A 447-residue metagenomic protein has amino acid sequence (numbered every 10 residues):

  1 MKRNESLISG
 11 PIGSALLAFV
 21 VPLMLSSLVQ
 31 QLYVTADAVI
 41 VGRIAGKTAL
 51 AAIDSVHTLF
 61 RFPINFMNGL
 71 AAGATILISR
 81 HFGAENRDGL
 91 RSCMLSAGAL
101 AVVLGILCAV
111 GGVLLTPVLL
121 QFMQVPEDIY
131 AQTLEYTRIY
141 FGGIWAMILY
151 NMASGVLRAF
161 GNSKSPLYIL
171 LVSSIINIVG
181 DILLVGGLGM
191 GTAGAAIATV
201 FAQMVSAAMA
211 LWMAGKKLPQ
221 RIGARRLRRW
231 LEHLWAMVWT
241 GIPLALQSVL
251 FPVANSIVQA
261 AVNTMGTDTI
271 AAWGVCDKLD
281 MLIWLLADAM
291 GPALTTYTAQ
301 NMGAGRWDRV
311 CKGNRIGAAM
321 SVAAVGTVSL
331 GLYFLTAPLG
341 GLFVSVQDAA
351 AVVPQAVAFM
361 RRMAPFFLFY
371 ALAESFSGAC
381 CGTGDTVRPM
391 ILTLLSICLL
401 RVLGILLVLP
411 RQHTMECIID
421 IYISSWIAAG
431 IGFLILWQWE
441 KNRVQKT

Functional and structural regions predicted by a protein language model:
M1-V20, I78-G143, G187-I242, T298-P365 (+1 more regions): Short alpha-helical transmembrane segments in multi-pass integral membrane proteins
L7-I44, T58-G73, L77, V102-A109 (+5 more regions): N-terminal transmembrane alpha-helices
A18-D37, I139, Y150, S173 (+4 more regions): Transmembrane helical elements of multi-pass membrane transporters/channels
L28, L32-A51, L120-E127, L183-M190 (+4 more regions): Helix-terminus/linker motif at the lipid-water interface of multi-pass membrane proteins
K47-T58, T133, T137, A196 (+3 more regions): Small-residue hotspots at the loop-to-helix junctions and early N-terminal turns of transmembrane alpha-helices
L50-V110, M147-P166, A272-T336, Y370-L392: Small-residue-rich hydrophobic transmembrane alpha-helices
F62-N65, N177-D181, S206-L211, L282-L285 (+3 more regions): Hydrophobic transmembrane alpha-helices of multi-pass small-molecule transporters
A71, Y140-R158, P166-S174, A195-A208 (+4 more regions): Short runs within selected transmembrane alpha-helices of multi-pass transporters and secretion channels
